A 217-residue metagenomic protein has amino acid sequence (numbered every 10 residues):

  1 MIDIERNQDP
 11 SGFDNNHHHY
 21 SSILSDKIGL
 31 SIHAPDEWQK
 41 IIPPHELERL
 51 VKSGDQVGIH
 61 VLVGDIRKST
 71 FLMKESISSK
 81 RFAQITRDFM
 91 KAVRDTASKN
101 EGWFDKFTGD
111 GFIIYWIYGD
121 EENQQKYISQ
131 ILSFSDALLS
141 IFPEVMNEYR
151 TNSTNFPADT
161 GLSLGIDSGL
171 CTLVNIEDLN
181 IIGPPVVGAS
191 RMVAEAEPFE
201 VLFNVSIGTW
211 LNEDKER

Functional and structural regions predicted by a protein language model:
M1-V57: Regulatory cytosolic signal-relay segments
L47-Q130: Catalytic NTP-binding/metal-coordinating core of nucleotidyl cyclase/transferase enzymes
R67, G169-C171, V187, S206: Alpha-helix/helix-capping structural signal
D88-D95, A137-F142, S190-A194: Substrate-engagement module of ASCE P-loop NTPases
K99-Y127, V145-P184: Catalytic core of nucleotidyl cyclases, primarily class III adenylyl/guanylyl cyclases
S129, S133-L138: Acidic, glycine-rich loop-and-strand cores that form catalytic or ligand-binding grooves in diverse globular domains
I182-G183, V187, V201, V205: Extended catalytic cores and adjacent scaffolds of nucleotide/polyanion-binding enzymes
F199-R217: Cytosolic regulatory/linker segments at or just downstream of nucleotide-handling modules in signal-transduction
